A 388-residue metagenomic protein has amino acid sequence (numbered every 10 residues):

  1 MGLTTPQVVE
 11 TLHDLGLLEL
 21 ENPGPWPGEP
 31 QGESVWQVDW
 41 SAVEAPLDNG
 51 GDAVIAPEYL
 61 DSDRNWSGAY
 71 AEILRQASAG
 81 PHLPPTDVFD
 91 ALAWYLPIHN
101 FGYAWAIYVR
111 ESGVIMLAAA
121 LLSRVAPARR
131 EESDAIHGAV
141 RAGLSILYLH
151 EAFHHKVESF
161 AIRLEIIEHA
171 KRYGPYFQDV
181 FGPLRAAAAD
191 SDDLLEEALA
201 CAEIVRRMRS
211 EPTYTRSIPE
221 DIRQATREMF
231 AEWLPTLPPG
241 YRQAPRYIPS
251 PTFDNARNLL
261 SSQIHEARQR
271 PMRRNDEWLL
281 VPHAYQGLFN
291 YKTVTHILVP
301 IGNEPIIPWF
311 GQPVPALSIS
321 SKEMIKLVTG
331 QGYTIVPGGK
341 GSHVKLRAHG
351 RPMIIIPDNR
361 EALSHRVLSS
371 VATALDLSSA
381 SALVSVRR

Functional and structural regions predicted by a protein language model:
M1-H137, Q269, Q286, T293-F310: A metal-dependent hydrolase signature that marks the N-terminal structural subdomain at the beginning of catalytic folds
G138-S145, L194-L195: Alpha-helical scaffolds flanking conserved acidic
A142, L149-E168, L199, R206: Catalytic Zn2+-binding segment of zinc metalloproteases
V157-E197: Post-HEXXH active-site segment of zinc metalloproteases
S159, R206-S210, Q331, A374: Active-site catalytic microenvironments for nucleophilic, acid-base chemistry
D193-S210: An active-site-proximal "capping" alpha-helix that borders the catalytic cofactor pocket
M208-V314: Pan-zinc metallopeptidase signature
G311-R388: Basic nucleic-acid-binding interfaces
